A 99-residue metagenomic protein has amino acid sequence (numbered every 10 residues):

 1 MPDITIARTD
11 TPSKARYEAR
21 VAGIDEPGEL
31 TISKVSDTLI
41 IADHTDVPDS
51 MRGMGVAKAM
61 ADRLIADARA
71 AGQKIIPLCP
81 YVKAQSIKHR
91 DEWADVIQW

Functional and structural regions predicted by a protein language model:
M1-L39: N-terminal first-folded block
I41-D43: Conserved Rossmann-like nucleotide-binding pocket used by diverse enzymes that bind dinucleotide cofactors
T45-R52: A short, internal acetyl-CoA/4′-phosphopantetheine-binding micro-motif in the GNAT/acyltransferase core
R52-G53, R69: A contiguous, well-structured "functional interface" segment within a domain
G53-L64: Conserved acetyl-CoA-binding loop-helix of GNAT-fold acetyltransferases
D67-W99: C-terminal structural segments of small proteins and small subunits
